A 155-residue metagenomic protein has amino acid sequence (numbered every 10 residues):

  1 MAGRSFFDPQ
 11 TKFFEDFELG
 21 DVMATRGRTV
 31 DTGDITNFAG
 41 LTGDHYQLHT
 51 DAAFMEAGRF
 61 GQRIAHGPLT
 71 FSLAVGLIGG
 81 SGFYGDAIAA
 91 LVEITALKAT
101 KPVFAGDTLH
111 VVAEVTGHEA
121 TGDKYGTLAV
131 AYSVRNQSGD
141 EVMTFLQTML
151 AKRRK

Functional and structural regions predicted by a protein language model:
M1-E18, A99, V103-K155: HotDog/MaoC-like acyl-thioester-processing domains
A2-A65, K152-R153: Catalytic strand-loop segment that frames the active site of acyl-thioester-processing enzymes
F6, D31-T32, T50-F54, S72 (+5 more regions): Amphipathic, positively biased hydrophobic alpha-helical segments used for protein targeting and membrane insertion
L19-D21, R26, D34, D44 (+3 more regions): A generic structural signal for short beta-strands and their flanking turns/coil linkers
R26, F38, T50, I64 (+5 more regions): Generic ordered-secondary-structure signal
D44-H45, D51-F54, H66-P68, G76-L77 (+3 more regions): Short, surface-exposed, polar/charged, turn-prone segments marking secondary-structure boundaries
E56-A65, L69-T116: Hydrophobic beta-strand-centered segment that forms part of the acyl-chain substrate-binding groove
